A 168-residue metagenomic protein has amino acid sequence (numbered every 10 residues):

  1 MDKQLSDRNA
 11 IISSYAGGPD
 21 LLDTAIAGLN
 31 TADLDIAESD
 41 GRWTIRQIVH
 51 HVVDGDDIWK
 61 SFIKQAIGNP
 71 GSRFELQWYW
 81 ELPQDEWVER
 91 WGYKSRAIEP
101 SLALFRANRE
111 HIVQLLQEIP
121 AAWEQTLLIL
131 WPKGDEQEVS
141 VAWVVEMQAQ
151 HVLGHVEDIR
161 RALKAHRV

Functional and structural regions predicted by a protein language model:
M1-G17: Extreme N-terminal tail/first-helix region
K3-S6, I45, D85-S101, G134-A142: Acidic/His metal-coordination segments adjacent to aromatic residues that form catalytic metal sites in metalloenzymes
R8, Y15, G41-I45, V52 (+3 more regions): Hydrophobic alpha-helical segments and helix-packing faces
S14, G18, Q84-Q125: Acidic/histidine-rich alpha-helical segments that form the ligand environment of transition-metal centers
Y15, P19-D23, G55-D56, P120 (+1 more regions): A general secondary-structure boundary signal
G17-Q47: Long, hydrophobic N-terminal alpha-helical segment
A25, L29-A32, I119-A122, A162: A short secondary-structure junction motif
D35-Q84, E110-V113, L127-V168: Short, contiguous alpha-helical
